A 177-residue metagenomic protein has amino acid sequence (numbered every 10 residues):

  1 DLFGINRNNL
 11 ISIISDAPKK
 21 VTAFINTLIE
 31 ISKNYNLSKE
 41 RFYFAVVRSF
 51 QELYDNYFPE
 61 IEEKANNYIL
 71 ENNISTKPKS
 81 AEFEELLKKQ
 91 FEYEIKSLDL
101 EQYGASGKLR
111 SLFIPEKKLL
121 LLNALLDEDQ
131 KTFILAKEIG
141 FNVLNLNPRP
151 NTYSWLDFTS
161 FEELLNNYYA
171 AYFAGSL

Functional and structural regions predicted by a protein language model:
D1-L177: Short juxta-domain linker segments that transition from a proline/glycine-rich, charged coil into a short amphipathic
